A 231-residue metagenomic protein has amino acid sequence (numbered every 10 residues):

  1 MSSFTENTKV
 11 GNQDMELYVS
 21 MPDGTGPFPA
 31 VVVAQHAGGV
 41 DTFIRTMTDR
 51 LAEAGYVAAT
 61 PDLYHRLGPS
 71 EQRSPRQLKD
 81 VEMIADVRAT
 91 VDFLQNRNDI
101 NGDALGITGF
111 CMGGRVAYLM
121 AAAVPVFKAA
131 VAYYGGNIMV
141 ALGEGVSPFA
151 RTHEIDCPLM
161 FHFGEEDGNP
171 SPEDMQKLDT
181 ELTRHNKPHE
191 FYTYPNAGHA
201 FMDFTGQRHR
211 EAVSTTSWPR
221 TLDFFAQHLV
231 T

Functional and structural regions predicted by a protein language model:
T5-I100, S147-P148, A200-T205: Serine-hydrolase catalytic machinery in alpha/beta-hydrolase-like enzymes
N98-F110: Alpha/beta-hydrolase fold nucleophile elbow
I107-G109, Y133, H162: Short beta-strand immediately N-terminal to the catalytic nucleophile in serine-hydrolase-like folds
G109-G113, A117: Gly/Ala-rich beta-loop-alpha elbow adjacent to hydrolase catalytic centers
V126-N137: A conserved short beta-strand
I155, F161-F163: Short beta-strand/loop motif that positions the catalytic acidic residue of the alpha/beta-hydrolase fold
G168-K177: Conserved alpha/beta-hydrolase "acid-adjacent" motif
T183-T231: C-terminal catalytic histidine-bearing segment of alpha/beta-hydrolase fold enzymes
